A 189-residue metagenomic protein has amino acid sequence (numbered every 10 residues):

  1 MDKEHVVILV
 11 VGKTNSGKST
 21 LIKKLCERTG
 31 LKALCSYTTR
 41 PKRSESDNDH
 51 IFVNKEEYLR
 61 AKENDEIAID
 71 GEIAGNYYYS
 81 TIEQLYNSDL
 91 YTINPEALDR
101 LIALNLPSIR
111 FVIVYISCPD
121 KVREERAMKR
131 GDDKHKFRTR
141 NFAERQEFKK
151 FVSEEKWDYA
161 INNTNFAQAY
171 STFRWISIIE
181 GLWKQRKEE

Functional and structural regions predicted by a protein language model:
M1-H5: Phosphate-binding P-loop
V10: Hydrophobic anchor at the beta1->P-loop junction of P-loop NTPases
T14, S19: Walker A/P-loop
E27-C35: Post-Walker A helix-loop "phosphate-sensing" segment adjacent to the P-loop in P-loop NTPases
T38-A97: ATP-dependent small-molecule kinase phosphotransfer cores that center on conserved nucleotide phosphate-binding segments
L90-N94, L106-M128: Conserved phosphate-donor/acceptor-positioning beta-strand/loop module used by diverse small-molecule
D132-I178, R186-E189: Small-molecule kinase domains that catalyze NTP-dependent phosphoryl transfer to phosphate-bearing small molecules
